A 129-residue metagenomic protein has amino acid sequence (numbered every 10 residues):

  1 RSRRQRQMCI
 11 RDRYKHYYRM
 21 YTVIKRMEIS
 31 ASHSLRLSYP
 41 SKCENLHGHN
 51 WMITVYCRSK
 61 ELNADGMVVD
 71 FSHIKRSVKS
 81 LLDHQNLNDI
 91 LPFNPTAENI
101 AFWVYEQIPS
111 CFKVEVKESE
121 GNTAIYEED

Functional and structural regions predicted by a protein language model:
R1-D12: Single conserved hydrophobic/aromatic residue that forms the stacking wall/gate of nucleotide- or nucleobase-binding
D12-Y18: Intrinsic-disorder-associated, low-complexity terminal segments enriched in Asp/Asn/His/Tyr and depleted of Lys/Arg
Y18-D129: Charge-rich, low-complexity N-terminal segments
